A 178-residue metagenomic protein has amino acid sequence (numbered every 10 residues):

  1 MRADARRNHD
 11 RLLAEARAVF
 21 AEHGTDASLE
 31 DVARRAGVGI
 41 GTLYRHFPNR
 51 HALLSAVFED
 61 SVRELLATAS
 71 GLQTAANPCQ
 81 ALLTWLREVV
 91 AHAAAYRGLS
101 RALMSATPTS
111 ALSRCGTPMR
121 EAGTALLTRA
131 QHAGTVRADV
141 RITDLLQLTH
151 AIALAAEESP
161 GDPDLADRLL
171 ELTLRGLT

Functional and structural regions predicted by a protein language model:
M1-D26, E30-R35, A52: Basic, helix-initiating cap at the start of DNA-binding domains
L29, E59-L66: Short, basic, alpha-helical segments at the C-terminal edge of helix-turn-helix-like DNA-binding modules
G37-F47: Short hydrophobic/aromatic patch on the recognition helix
N49-L54, L65: Short amphipathic alpha-helical segment with a characteristic S/N-K-E followed by hydrophobic residues
A56, A67-A94, P108-A111, E121: Hydrophobic alpha-helical connector segments
A76-L103, T135-A138, P160-P163: Helical hydrophobic small-molecule/effector-binding pocket
A111-C115, H132-Q147, P160-L165: All-alpha amphipathic helical-bundle segments outside canonical DNA-binding/catalytic cores that form hydrophobic
R120-V136, E158-T178: C-terminal peripheral helix-coil segments that are non-catalytic and often amphipathic
